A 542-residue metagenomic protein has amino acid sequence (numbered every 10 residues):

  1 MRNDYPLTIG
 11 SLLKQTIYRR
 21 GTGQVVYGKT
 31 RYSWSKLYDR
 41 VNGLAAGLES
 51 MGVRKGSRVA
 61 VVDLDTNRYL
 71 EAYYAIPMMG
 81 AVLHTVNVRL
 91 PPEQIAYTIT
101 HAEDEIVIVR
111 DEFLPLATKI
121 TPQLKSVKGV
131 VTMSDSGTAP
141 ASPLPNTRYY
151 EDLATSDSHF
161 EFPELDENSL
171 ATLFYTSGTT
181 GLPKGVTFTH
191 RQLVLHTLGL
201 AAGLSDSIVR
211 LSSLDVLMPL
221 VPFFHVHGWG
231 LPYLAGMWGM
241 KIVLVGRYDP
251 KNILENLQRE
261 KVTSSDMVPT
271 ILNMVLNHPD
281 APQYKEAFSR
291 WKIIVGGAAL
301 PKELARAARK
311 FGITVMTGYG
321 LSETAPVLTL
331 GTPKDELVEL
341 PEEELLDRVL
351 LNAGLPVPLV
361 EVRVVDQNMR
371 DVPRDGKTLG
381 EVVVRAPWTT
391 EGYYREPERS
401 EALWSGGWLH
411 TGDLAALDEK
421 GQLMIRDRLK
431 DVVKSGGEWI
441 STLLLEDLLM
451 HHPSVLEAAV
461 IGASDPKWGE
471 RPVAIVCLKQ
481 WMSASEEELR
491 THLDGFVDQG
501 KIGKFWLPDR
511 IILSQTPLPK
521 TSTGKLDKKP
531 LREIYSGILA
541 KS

Functional and structural regions predicted by a protein language model:
D4-Y5, G23-T66, L70-Y74, P91-A96 (+1 more regions): Conserved AMP-binding/adenylate-forming core of the ANL superfamily
M51, M78-D152, Q480-M482: Structural core segment of the AMP-binding/adenylate-forming
L90, A96, V107-D111, S265 (+5 more regions): AMP-binding/adenylate-forming catalytic core of the ANL superfamily
T132, T155-Y175, L182, I208-V216: Conserved pre-ATP/AMP-binding loop-to-beta segment of ANL
M133, D498-K525: AMP-binding/adenylate-forming catalytic domain of the ANL superfamily
V194-V216, F224-T263, H278: Conserved AMP-binding/adenylation subdomain of ANL enzymes
M237, R259-M267, L276-R348, E361 (+1 more regions): Gly/Ser/Thr-rich phosphate-binding loop
L355-V383, E419-K420, M482-E486, D527: Conserved beta-loop-beta connector loops within the AMP-binding
